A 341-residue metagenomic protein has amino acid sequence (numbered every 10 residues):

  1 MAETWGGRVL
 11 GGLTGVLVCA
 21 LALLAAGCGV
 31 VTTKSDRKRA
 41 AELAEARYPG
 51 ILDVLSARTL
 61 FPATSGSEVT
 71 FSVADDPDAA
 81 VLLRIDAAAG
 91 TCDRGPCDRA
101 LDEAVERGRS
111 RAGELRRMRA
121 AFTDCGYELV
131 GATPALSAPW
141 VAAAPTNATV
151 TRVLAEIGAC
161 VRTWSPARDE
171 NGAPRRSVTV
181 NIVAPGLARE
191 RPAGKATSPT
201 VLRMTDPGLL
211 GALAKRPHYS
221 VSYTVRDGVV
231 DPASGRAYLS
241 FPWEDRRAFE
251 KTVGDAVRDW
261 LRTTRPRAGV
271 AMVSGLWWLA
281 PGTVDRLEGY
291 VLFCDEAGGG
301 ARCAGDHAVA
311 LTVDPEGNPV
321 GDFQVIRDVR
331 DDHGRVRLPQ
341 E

Functional and structural regions predicted by a protein language model:
A2-G29: Secretory targeting and sorting signals
C28-S56, E106-F122, S240-V273: Short, non-transmembrane alpha-helical segments in secretory-pathway proteins
R39-A44, Y48, V150-A173, W260 (+2 more regions): Short, non-transmembrane amphipathic alpha-helical segments
I51-I85, W277-R302: Exposed beta-strand-loop-beta-strand "reactive/processing" segments of non-cytosolic proteins
D78-A104, E296-G334: A short, surface-exposed beta-strand/turn
L83-A188: Long, acidic/polar, low-complexity amphipathic helices and coiled-coil-like
A159-R226, V230, A237: Glycine-rich, aromatic-bearing surface loops/beta-hairpins
A214-A308: Intrinsically disordered, low-complexity segments enriched in Gly and acidic/Ser/Thr residues that form flexible
